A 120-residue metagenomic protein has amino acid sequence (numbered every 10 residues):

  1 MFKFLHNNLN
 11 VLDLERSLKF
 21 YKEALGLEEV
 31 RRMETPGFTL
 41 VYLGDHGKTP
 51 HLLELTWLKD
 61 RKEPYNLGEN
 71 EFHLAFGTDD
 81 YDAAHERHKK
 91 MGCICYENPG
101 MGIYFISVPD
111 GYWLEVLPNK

Functional and structural regions predicted by a protein language model:
F2, N8-P50: Core segments of cupin and vicinal oxygen chelate
F4-H6, E69-H73: Eukaryotic phosphotyrosine signaling hubs
D13-L14, T78-D82: Helix N-cap motif at beta-to-alpha junctions
R31-R32, Y42, D82-K120: Vicinal oxygen chelate
H46-H51, D60-K62, D80-D82: Short, charged/polar surface micro-motifs in flexible loops or helix N-caps
K48-L53, G111-L114: Short, charged/polar, Gly/Pro-enriched secondary-structure boundary elements
L53-L55, E71: Short, structured motif recognition centered on aromatic/hydrophobic residues
T56-D60, P118-K120: Acetyl-CoA-dependent GNAT
